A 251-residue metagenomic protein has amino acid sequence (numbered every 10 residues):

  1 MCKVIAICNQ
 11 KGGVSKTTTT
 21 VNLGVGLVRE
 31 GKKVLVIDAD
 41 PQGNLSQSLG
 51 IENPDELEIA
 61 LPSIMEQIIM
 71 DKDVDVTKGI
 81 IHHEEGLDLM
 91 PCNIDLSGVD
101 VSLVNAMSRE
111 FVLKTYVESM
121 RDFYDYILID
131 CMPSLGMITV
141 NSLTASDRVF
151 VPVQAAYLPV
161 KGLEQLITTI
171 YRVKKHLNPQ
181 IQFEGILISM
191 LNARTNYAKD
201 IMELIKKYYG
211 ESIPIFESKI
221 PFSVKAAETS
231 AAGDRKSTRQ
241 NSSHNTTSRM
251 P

Functional and structural regions predicted by a protein language model:
M1-R239, T246-R249: P-loop NTP-binding core
